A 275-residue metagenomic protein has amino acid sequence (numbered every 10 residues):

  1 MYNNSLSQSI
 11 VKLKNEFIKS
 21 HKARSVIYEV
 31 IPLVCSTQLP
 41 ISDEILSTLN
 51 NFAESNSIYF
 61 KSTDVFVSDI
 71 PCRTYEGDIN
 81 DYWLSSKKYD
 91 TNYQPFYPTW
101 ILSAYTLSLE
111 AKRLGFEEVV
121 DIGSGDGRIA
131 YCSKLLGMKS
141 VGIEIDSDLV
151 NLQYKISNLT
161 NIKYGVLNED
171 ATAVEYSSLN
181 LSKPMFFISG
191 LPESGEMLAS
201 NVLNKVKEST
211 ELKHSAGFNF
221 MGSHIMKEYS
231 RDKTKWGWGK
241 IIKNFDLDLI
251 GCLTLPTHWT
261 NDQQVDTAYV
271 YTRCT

Functional and structural regions predicted by a protein language model:
Y2-L114: S-adenosyl-L-methionine
G115-G125: Conserved class I S-adenosyl-L-methionine
R128-M138: Conserved SAM-binding loop of SAM-dependent methyltransferases across substrates and taxa, primarily the Class I
I129, D148-L149: Conserved short alpha-helix immediately C-terminal to the canonical SAM/SAH-binding motif I of Rossmann-like
K139-E144: Conserved SAM-binding motif I beta-strand of class I
L152-L181: S-adenosyl-L-methionine
K183-A199: A short SAM/SAH-binding and catalytic strip from SAM-dependent methyltransferases
M197-Q264: C-terminal substrate-binding/active-site "lid" region of AdoMet-derived donor-dependent transferases
